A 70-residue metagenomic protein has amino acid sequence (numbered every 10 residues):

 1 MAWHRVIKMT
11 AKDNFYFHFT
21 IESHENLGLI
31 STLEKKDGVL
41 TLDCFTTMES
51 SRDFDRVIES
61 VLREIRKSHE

Functional and structural regions predicted by a protein language model:
M1-W3: Short, charged/polar, low-complexity loop and linker segments that flank or interrupt alpha-helical bundles
I7-R52: Amphipathic, hydrophobic secondary-structure cores in small proteins
D43-E70: C-terminal structural segments of small proteins and small subunits
